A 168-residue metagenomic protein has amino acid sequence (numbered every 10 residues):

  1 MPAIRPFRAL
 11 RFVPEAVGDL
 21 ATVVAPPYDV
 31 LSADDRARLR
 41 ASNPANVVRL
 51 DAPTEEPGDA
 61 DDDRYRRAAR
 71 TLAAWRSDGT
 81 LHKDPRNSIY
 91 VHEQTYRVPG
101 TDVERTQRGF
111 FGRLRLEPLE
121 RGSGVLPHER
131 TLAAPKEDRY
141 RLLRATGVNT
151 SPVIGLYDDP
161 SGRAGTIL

Functional and structural regions predicted by a protein language model:
M1-L168: A cross-family signal for N-terminal binding/gating loops and helix N-caps that shape access to the active site
